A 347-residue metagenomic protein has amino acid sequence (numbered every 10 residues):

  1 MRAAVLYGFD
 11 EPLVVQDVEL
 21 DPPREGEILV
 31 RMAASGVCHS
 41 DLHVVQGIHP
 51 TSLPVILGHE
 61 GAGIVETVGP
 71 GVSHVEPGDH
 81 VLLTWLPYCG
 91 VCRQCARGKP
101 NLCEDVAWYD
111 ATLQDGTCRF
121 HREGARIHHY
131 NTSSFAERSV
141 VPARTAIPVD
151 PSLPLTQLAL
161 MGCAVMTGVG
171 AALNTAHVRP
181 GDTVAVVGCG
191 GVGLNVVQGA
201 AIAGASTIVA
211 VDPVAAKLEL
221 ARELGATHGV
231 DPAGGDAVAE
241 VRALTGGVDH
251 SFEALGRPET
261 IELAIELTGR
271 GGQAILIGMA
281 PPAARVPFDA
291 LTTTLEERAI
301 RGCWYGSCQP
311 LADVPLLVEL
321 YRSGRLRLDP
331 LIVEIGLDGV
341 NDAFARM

Functional and structural regions predicted by a protein language model:
D21-S35, V45-A96, N101, P148-L153: Glycine-rich beta-strand-centered segment in the early N-terminal region that forms part of a ligand/cofactor-binding
V75-E76, V178, T268: Short, well-ordered loop/turn sites that connect or cap secondary structure elements
V91-V187: NAD(P)H dinucleotide-binding glycine-rich loop of Rossmann-like/cofactor-binding domains, especially the beta1-alpha1
T183-C189, A201-L263: Adenosine-nucleotide cofactor-binding segment
G193-L194: N-terminal Rossmann-fold NAD(P) dinucleotide-binding loop
P258, E262-E266, S307, L311-M347: C-terminal hydrophobic helical "lid"/dimerization subdomain of Rossmann-like NAD(P)H-dependent oxidoreductases
T268-A283, C303: ADP-ribose/adenylate-binding Rossmann-like module
M279-E297, A312-L316: Rossmann-fold NAD(P)-binding glycine/threonine-rich loop
